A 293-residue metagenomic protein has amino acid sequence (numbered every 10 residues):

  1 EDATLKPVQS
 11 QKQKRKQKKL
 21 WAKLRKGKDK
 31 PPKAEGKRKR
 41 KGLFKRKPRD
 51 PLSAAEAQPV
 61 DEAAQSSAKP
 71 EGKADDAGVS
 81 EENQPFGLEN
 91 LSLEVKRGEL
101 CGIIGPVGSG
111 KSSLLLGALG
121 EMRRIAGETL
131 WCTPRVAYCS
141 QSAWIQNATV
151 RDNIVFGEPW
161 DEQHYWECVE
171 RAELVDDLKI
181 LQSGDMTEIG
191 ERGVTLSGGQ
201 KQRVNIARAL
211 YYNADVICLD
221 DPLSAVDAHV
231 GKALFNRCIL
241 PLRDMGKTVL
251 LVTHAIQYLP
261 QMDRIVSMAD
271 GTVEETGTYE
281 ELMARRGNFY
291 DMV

Functional and structural regions predicted by a protein language model:
Q11-L24, G36-R38, L43-D76, L116 (+6 more regions): C-terminal portion of ABC ATPase nucleotide-binding domains
I104-P106: The feature captures the beta-strand-to-loop junction immediately N-terminal to the Walker
A118-G120: Helix-to-loop junction immediately C-terminal to a conserved catalytic motif
R151-E191, N213-D215, L234-N236: ABC ATPase nucleotide-binding domain helical subdomain, centered on the C-loop/LSGGQ "ABC signature"
I206: Hydrophobic anchor residue at the start of the ABC signature
I217-D221: Catalytic Walker B motif of ABC-type/P-loop ATPase nucleotide-binding domains
